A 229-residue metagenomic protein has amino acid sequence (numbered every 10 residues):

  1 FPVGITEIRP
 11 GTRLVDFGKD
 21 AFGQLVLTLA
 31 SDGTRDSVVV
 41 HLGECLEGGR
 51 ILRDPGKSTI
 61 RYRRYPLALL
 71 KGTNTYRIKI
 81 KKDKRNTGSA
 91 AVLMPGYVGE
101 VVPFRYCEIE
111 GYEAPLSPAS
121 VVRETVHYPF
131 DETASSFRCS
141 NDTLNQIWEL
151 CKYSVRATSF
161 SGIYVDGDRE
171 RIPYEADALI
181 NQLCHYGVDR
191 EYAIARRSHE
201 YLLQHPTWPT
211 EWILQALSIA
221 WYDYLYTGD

Functional and structural regions predicted by a protein language model:
F1-G162, D177, E191-R196: Extracellular/oxidizing-compartment recognition motifs
L14-F17, P95-Y97, G162-Y174, L203-I213: Solvent-exposed loop and edge beta-strand segments that line ligand/cofactor-binding and catalytic clefts
P95, S136-C139, D168, T207 (+1 more regions): The substrate-binding groove and active-site-proximal loops of carbohydrate-active enzymes, especially glycoside
T158, L202-H205, D223: Alpha-helical solenoid scaffolds that mediate protein-protein interactions, centered on TPR/SEL1-like repeats but also
I172-A193, R197-Y201: N-terminal hydrophobic signal/anchor transmembrane helix of membrane proteins
I180-D189, A216-D229: Well-ordered alpha-helical scaffold segments within catalytic/enzyme domains
D189-Y192, P206-T210, T227: Residues at alpha-helix boundaries and short interhelical turns
